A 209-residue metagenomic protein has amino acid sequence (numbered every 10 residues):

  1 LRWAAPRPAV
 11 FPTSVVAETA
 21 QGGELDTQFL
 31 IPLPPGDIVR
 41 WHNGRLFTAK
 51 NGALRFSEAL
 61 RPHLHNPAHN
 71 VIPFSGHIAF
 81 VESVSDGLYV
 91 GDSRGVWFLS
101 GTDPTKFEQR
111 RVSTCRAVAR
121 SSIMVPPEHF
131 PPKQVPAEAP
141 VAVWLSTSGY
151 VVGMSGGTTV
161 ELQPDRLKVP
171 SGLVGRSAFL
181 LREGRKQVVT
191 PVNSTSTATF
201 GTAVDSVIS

Functional and structural regions predicted by a protein language model:
L1-N43: Disordered, low-complexity "stalk" and linker segments at domain junctions of extracellular and cell-surface proteins
W3-A5, T13-G22, K50, D86 (+2 more regions): Acidic/polar residues in short coil/turn loops that connect beta-strands within repeat-based beta-sheet scaffolds
A5-R7, A53, R61, D103-P104 (+1 more regions): Short coil turn/linker residues within repeat-based beta-strand modules
R7-A9, T13, H63, T105 (+1 more regions): Generic low-complexity segments that are intrinsically disordered, proline-rich and/or Lys/Arg-biased
Q21-F29, L64-I72, F107-R111: A short beta-strand motif characteristic of beta-propeller blades
P32-V39, N70-F74, V81, Y89: Short capping loops/turns at secondary-structure boundaries
G44-L64: Blade/loop signatures of beta-propeller domains
G44-R45, F74-S209: Beta-sheet-dominated scaffold domains
